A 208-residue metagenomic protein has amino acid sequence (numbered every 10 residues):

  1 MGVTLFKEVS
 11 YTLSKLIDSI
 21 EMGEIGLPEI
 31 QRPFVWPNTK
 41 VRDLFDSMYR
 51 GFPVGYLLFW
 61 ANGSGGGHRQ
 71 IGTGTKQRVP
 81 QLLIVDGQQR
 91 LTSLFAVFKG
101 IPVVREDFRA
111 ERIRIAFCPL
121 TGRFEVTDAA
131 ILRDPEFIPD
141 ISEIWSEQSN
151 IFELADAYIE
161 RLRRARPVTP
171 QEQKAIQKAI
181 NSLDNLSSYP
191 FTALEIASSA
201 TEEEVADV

Functional and structural regions predicted by a protein language model:
G2-V208: Basic- and aromatic-enriched surface patches that contact anionic nucleotides/nucleic acids
